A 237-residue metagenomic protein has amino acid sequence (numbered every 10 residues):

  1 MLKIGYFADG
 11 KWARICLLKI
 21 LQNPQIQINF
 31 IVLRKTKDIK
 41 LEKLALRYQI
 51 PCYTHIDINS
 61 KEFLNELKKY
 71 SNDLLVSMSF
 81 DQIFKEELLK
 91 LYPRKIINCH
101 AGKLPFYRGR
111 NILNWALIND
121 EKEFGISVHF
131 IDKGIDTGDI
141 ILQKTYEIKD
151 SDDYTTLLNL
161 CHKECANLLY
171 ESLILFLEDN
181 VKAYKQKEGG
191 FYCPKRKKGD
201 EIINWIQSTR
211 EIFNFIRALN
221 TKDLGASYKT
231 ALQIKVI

Functional and structural regions predicted by a protein language model:
M1-S227: One-carbon transfer enzymes
A231-I237: Short, solvent-exposed recognition patches
